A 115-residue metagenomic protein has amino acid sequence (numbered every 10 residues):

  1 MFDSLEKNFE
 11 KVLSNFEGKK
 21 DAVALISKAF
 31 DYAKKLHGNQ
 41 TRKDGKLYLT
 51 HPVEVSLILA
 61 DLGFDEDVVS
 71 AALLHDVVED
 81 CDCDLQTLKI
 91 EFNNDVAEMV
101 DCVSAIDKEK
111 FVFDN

Functional and structural regions predicted by a protein language model:
M1-N115: Active-site helical microenvironments for divalent-metal-assisted chemistry
